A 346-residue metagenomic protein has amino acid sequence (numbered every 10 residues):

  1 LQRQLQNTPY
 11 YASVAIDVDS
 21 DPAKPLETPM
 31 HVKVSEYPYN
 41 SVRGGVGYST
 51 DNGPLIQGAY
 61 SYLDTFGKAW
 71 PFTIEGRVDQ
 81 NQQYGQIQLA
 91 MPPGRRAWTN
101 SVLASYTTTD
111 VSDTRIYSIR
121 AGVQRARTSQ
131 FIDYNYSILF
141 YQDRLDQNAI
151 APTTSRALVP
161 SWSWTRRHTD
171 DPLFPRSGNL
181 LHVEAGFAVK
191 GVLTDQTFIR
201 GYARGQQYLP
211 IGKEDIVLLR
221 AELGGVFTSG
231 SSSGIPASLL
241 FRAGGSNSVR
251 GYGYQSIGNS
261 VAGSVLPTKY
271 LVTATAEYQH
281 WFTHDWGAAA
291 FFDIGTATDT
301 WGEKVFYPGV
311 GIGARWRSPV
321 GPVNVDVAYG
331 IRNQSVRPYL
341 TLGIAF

Functional and structural regions predicted by a protein language model:
L1-H182, I199, N247-G251, I257-P267 (+2 more regions): Gram-negative/organellar outer-membrane beta-barrel architecture
P29-S35, G44-Q57, V159-G313, L342: Extended beta-strand-rich architecture
T109, T283, G295-D299, G321 (+1 more regions): Short Gly/Pro-enriched loop/turn and capping motifs at secondary-structure junctions
W316-R317: Extended hydrophobic
